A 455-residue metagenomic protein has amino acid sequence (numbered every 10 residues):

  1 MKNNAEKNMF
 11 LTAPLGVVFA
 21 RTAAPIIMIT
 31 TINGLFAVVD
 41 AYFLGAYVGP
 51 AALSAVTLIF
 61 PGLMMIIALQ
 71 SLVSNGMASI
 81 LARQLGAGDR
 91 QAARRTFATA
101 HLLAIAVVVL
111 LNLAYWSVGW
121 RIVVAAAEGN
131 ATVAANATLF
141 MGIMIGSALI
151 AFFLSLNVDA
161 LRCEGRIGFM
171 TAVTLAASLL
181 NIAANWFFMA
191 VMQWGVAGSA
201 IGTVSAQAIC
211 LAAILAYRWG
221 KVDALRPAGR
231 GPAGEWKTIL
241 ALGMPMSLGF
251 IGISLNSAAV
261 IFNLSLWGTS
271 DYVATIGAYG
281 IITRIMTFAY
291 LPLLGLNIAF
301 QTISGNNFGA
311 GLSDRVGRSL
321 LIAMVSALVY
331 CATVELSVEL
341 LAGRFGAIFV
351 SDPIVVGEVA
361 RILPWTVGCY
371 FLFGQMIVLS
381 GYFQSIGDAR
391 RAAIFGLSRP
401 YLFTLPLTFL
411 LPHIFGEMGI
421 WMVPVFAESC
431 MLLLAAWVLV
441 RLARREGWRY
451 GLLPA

Functional and structural regions predicted by a protein language model:
M1-A23, L81-L149, L180, V191-M244 (+2 more regions): Short alpha-helical transmembrane segments in multi-pass integral membrane proteins
F10-V48, M64-G76, I80, V108-N112 (+5 more regions): N-terminal transmembrane alpha-helices
R21-D40, I143, A177, A206-C210 (+2 more regions): Transmembrane helical elements of multi-pass membrane transporters/channels
I26, T30, Y42, S79 (+15 more regions): Transmembrane alpha-helix boundary and packing residues in multipass membrane permease domains and related
M28, I32, F36, I66-Q70 (+12 more regions): Residue-level hotspots within pore-lining transmembrane alpha-helices of multi-pass secondary transporters
N33, S74, I143-R162, M170-N181 (+5 more regions): Short runs within selected transmembrane alpha-helices of multi-pass transporters and secretion channels
L35-L53, V123-A131, F187-W194, I251-I282 (+4 more regions): Helix-terminus/linker motif at the lipid-water interface of multi-pass membrane proteins
L53-L113, A151-C163, I167-M170, I276-L336 (+2 more regions): Small-residue-rich hydrophobic transmembrane alpha-helices
